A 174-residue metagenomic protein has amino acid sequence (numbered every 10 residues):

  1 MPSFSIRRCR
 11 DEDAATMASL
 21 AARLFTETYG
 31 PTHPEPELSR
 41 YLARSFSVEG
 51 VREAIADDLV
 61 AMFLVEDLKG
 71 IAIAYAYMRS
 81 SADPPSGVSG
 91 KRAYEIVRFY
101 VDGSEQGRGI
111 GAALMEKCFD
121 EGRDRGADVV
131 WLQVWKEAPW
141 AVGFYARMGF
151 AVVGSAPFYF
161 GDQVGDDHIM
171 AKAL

Functional and structural regions predicted by a protein language model:
P2-S5: Extreme N-terminal starter segment of soluble prokaryotic enzymes
R8-A14, A18-T32, E37-S104, M115-K117 (+4 more regions): Acetyl-CoA-dependent GNAT
P31, F63, G90-Y94, D128-L174: C-terminal "cap" of GNAT-fold acetyltransferases
A72, G107-G109, V152: Short glycine/serine/threonine-biased micro-segments
D102-S104, R108, K136-E137: Active-site acidic-Proline motif in GNAT/NAT acetyltransferases
G107-D120, G143-R147: Conserved acetyl-CoA-binding loop-helix of GNAT-fold acetyltransferases
R108, R125-D128: Short coil/turn segments at alpha/beta junctions that flank glycine-rich nucleotide-binding fingerprints
